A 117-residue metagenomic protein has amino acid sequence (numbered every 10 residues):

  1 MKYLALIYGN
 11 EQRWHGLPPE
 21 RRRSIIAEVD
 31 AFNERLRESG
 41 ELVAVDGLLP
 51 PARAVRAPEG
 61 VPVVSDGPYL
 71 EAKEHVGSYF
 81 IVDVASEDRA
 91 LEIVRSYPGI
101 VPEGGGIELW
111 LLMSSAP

Functional and structural regions predicted by a protein language model:
M1-P117: Conserved, structured core segments of small domains
